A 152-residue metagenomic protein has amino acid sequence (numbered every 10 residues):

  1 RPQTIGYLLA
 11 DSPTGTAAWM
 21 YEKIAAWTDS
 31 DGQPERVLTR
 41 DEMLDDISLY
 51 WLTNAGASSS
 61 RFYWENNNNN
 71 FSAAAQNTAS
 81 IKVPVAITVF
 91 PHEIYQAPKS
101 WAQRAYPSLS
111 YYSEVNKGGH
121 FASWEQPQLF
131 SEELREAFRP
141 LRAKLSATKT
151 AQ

Functional and structural regions predicted by a protein language model:
R1-Q152: C-terminal subdomain of alpha/beta-hydrolase-fold enzymes, centered on the catalytic histidine and its supporting
